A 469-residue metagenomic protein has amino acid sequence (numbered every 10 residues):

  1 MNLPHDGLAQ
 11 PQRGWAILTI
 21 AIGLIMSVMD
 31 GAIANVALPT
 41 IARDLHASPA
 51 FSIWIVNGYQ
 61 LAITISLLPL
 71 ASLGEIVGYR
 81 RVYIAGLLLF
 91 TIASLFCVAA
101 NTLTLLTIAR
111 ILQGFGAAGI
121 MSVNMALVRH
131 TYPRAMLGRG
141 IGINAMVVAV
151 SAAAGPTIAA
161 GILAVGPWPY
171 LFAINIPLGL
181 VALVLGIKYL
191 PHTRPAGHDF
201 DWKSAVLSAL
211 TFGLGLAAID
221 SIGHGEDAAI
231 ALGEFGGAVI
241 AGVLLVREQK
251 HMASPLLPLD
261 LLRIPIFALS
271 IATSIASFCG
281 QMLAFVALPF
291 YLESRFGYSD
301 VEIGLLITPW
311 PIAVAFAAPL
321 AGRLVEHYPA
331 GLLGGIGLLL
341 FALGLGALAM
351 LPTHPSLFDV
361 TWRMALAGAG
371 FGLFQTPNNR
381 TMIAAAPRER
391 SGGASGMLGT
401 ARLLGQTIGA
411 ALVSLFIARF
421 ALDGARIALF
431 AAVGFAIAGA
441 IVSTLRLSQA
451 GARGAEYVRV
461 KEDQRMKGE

Functional and structural regions predicted by a protein language model:
M1-Q12, R446-E469: Intrinsic disorder in cytosolic terminal tails and internal cytosolic loops of multi-pass membrane transporters
N2-K188, A317-A321, V325-Y328, L332-A342 (+3 more regions): Transmembrane-helix bundle of Major Facilitator Superfamily
R13-M29, A34-L38, L45, P49 (+5 more regions): 12-transmembrane solute porter fold
I22, V150, A154, I158 (+6 more regions): Hydrophobic faces of alpha-helical transmembrane segments in multi-pass integral membrane proteins
Y59, L106, G197, W310 (+1 more regions): Catalytic tyrosine of NAD(P)H-dependent dehydrogenase/reductases that use a Tyr as the general acid/base
I65, G119, L210-G213, L283 (+1 more regions): Residue-level signal for the membrane-embedded core of alpha-helical transmembrane segments, especially mid-helix
V98-L105, I187-L190, I219-G225, V246-K250 (+4 more regions): Transmembrane helix-loop junctions and nearby membrane-interface residues
A164-T273, L306, A432-V433, M466: Hydrophobic transmembrane-helix bundles of small-molecule transporters
